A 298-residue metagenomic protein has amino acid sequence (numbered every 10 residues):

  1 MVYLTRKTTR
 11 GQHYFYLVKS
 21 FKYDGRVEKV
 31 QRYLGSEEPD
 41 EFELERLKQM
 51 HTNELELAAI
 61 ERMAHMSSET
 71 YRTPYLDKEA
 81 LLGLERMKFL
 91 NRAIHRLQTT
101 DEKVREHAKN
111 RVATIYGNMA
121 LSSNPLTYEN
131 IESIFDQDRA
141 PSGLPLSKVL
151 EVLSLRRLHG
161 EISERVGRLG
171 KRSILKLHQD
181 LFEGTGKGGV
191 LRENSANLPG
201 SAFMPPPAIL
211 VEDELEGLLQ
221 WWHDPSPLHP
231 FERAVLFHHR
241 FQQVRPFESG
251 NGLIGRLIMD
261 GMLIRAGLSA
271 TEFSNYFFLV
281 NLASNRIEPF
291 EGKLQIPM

Functional and structural regions predicted by a protein language model:
V2-S249, L253-M298: FIC/Doc superfamily catalytic core
